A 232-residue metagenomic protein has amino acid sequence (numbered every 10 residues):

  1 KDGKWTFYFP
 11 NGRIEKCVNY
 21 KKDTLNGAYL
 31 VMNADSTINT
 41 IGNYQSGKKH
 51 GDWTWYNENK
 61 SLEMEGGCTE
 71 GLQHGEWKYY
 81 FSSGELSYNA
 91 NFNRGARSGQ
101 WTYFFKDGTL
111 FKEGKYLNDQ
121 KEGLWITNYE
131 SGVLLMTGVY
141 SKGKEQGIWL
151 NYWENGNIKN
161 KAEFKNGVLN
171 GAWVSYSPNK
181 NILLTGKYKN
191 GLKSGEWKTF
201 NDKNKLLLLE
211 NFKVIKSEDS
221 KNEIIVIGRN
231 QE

Functional and structural regions predicted by a protein language model:
K1-E232: Glycine/tyrosine- and acidic-biased, solvent-exposed loop/turn segments at the edges of beta-strands
